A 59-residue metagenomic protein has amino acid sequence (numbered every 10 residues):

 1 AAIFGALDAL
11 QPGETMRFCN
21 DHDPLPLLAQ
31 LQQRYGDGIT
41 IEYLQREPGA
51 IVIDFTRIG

Functional and structural regions predicted by a protein language model:
A1-P12: An N-terminal amphipathic alpha-helical segment
F4-G5, P26, D37, I58-G59: Long, contiguous binding/interaction regions
P12-G13, D37: Short, well-ordered coil loops that connect the C-terminus of an alpha-helix to the N-terminus of a beta-strand
T15-F18: Short catalytic-loop micro-motif centered on adjacent basic/acidic residues
H22-D23: Short beta->alpha linker loops
L28-L44: Low-complexity, intrinsically disordered Gly/Pro/Thr-rich segments
T40-G59: C-terminal edge-of-domain segments
